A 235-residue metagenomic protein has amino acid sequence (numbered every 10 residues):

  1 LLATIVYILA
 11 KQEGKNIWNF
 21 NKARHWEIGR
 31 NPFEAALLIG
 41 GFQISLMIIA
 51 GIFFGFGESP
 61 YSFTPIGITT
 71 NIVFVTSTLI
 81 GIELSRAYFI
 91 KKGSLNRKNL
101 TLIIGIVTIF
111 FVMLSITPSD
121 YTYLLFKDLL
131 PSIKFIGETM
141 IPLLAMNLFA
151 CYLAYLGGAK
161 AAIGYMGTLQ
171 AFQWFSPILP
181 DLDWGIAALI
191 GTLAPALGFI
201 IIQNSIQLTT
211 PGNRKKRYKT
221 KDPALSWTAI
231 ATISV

Functional and structural regions predicted by a protein language model:
L1-A3, N31-L46, I104-F111, A229-S234: Alpha-helical transmembrane segments
L2-E13, F74-A87, M146-C151, G191-Q207: Hydrophobic cores of alpha-helical transmembrane segments in multi-pass inner/ER membrane proteins, independent
L2-F33, I52-T64: Membrane-helix interface linkers and caps
I8-I28, S85-L95, S205-Y218: Cytoplasmic membrane-interface regions of multi-pass membrane proteins
G40-I49, V107-S119, M166-I178, V235: Aromatic-anchored segments of alpha-helical transmembrane domains
S62-Y121, F135-F149: Function-critical hydrophobic alpha-helical transmembrane segments in multi-pass membrane proteins
E138-I206: Functionally important transmembrane alpha-helices
K219-V235: Internal/C-terminal transmembrane anchor helices
